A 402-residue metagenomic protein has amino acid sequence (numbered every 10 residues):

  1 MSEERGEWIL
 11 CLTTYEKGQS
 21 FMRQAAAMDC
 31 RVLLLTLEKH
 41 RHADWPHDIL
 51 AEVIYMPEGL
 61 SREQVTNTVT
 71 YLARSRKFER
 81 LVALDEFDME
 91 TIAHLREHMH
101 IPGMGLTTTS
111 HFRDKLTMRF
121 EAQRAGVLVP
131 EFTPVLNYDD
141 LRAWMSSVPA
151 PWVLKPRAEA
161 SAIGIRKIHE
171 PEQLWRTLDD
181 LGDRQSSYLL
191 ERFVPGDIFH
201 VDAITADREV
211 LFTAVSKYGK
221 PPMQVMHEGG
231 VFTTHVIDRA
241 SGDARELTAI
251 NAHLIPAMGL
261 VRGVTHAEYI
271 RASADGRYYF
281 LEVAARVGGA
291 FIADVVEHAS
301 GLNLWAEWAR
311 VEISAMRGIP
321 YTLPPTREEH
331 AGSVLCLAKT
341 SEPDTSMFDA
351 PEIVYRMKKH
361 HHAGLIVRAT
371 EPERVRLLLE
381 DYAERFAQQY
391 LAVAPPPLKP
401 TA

Functional and structural regions predicted by a protein language model:
M1-T108, D139, E371-P372, L377-P400: ATP-binding N-terminal substructure of ATP-dependent carboxylate-amine bond-forming enzymes
R5, G18, E307-A402: Peripheral (often C-terminal) accessory segments that flank ATP-dependent C-N-forming ligase machineries
Y71-F78, S146-V148, G182-R184: Glycine-rich phosphate-binding loop signature in dinucleotide/nucleotide-binding domains
E97-G164, H169: A conserved helix-loop-beta module that forms one wall/lid of the active-site cleft in ATP-utilizing catalytic domains
L128-P130, P151-L154, I163-H200, V215-S216 (+4 more regions): Conserved ATP-binding module of the ATP-grasp superfamily
V135, I165-E170, I204-A206, D238 (+1 more regions): Short beta-strand-to-turn element immediately C-terminal to the catalytic PLP-Schiff-base lysine in fold type I
E172, R192-L260, V264, R271 (+2 more regions): ATP-dependent carboxylate/phosphate-activation module, predominantly the ATP-grasp catalytic core and closely related
